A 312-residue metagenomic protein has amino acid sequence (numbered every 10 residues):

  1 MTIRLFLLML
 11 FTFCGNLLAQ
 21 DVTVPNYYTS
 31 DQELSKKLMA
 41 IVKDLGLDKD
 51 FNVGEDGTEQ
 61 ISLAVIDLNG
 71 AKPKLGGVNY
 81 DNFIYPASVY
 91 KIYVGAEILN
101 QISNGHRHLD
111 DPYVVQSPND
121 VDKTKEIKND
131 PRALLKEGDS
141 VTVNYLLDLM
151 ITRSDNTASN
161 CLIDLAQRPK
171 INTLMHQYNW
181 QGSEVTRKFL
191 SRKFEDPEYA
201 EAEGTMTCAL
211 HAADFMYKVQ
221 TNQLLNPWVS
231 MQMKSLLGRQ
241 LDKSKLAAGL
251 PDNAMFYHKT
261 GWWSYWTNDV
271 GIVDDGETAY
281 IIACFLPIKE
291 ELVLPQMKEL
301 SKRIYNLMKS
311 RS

Functional and structural regions predicted by a protein language model:
M1-P25: Bacterial Sec-dependent N-terminal signal peptides
Q20-N82: Beta-lactamase-like hydrolase cores
T58-I61, D139, S159-M216: Mid-domain, small-residue-enriched loop/turn segments at the edges of structured enzyme/sensor domains
Y85-Y113, I282: Active-site SXXK
L109-K128, A166-Q167, S191-R192, L236: Acidic helix-start/capping segments at beta-turn-to-alpha-helix junctions
D120-N160, R168: Conserved catalytic neighborhood of penicillin-recognizing serine enzymes
A209-W262: Conserved active-site loop region of the serine DD-peptidase/beta-lactamase
K243-Q296, Y305: Short, Gly/Ser/Thr-enriched beta-strand-loop segments that form substrate-interacting elements of hydrolase/peptidase
